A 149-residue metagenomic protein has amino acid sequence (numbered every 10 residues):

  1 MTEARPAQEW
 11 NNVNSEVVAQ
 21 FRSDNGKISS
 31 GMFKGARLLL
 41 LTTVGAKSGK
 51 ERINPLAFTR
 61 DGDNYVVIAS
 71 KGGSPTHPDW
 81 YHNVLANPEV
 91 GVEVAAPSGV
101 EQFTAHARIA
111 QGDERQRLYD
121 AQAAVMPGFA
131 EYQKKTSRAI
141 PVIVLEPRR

Functional and structural regions predicted by a protein language model:
M1-K34: Extreme N-terminal tail/first-helix region
A4-R5, K71-F129, K135-A139, P147: Short, structured beta-strand-loop surface elements
M32-A36, Q133-S137: Short coil/turn segments at secondary-structure boundaries
A36-S70: Short beta-strand segments
L38, A139-V142: Short hydrophobic/aromatic beta-strand or adjacent loop that forms the aromatic wall/cage of a ligand/substrate-binding
L41, I143-P147: Short beta-strand element of the conserved SAM-dependent methyltransferase core
D63, R148-R149: Short loop segments at secondary-structure junctions
